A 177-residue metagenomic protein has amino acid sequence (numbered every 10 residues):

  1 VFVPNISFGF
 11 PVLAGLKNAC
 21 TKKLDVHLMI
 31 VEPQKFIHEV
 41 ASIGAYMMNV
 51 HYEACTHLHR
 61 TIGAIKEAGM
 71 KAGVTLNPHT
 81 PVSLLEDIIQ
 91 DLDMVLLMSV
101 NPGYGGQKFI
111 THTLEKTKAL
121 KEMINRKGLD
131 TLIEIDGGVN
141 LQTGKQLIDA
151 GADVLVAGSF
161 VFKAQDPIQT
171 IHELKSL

Functional and structural regions predicted by a protein language model:
V1-F8, Y52, V100-K108, S159 (+1 more regions): Glycine-rich, proline-tolerant flexible connector loops at the mouths of alpha/beta enzymes
V1-I30, V100: An active-site metal/cofactor-coordinating segment within enzyme catalytic domains
G9-F10, I30-Q34, C55-H59, H79-V82 (+3 more regions): Structural motif corresponding to alpha-helix initiation and N-cap regions
A19, K23, K35, A45-L132: Conserved anion-binding
Q34-S42, T80-L92, G137-V154: Catalytic cores of alpha/beta
V40, V95, L120, D136 (+3 more regions): Conserved, mostly hydrophobic/aromatic
A45-E53, I148-A157: Short, electropositive alpha-helical surface patch
I65, I148, F160-L177: C-terminal helical cap(s) of enzyme catalytic domains, especially alpha/beta-barrels
